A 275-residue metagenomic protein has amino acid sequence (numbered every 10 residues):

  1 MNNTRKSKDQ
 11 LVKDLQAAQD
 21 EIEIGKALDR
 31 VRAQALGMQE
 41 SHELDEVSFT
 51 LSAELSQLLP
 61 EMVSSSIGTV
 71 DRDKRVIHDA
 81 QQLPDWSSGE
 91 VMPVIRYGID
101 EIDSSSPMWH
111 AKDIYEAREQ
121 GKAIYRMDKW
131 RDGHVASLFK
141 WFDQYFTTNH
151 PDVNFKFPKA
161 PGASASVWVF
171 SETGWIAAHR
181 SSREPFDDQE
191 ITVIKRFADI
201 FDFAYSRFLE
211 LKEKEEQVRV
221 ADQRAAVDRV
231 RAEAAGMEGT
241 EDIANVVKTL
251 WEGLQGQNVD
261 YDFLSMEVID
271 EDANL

Functional and structural regions predicted by a protein language model:
N3-M38, E43-E46, Q57, R207-M237 (+1 more regions): Signal-transmission linkers at sensory-effector interfaces
G37-M92, G236-L275: Helix-loop-beta substructure at the N-terminus of cytosolic sensory domains that couple signal/ligand detection
R75-V76, P185-D187, L211, N274: Flexible loop/turn segments at secondary-structure boundaries
S87-P158, A177-H179: Regulatory sensory and allosteric helical modules in signal-transduction proteins and certain transcription factors
N154-G174: A short, aliphatic-rich beta-strand micro-motif
T173-P185: Short beta-strand-to-loop transition segments that serve as allosteric relay/switch motifs in sensory/regulatory domains
F186-S206, E216: Amphipathic alpha-helical "output/dimerization" segments
